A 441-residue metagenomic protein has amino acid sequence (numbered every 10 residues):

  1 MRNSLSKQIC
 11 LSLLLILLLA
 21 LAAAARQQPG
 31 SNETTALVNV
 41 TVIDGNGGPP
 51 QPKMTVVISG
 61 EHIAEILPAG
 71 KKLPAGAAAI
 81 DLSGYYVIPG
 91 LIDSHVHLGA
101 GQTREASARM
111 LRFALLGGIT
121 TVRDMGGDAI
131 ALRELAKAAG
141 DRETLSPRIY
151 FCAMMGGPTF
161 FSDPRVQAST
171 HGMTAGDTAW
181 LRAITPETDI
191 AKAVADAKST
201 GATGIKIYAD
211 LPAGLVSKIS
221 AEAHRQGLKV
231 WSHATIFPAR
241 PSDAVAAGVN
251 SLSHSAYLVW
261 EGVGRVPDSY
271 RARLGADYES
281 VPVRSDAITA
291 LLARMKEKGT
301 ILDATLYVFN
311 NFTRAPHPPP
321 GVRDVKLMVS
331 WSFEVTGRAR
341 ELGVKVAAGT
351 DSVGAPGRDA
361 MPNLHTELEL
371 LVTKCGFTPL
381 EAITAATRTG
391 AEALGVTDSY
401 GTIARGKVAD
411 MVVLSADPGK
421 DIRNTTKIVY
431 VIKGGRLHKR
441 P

Functional and structural regions predicted by a protein language model:
C10-A20: Bacterial N-terminal signal peptides
A20-N32: Bacterial Sec-dependent signal peptides at the C-terminal "C-region" and cleavage site
P29, E33, V42, N46-I88: Histidine-rich, glycine-flanked metal-binding segment
V40, V56, E61, G84 (+13 more regions): Divalent metal-coordination and catalytic microenvironments
L82, Y86-V87, L91-S94, A106-S232 (+3 more regions): Divalent-metal coordination cores built from histidine and acidic residues
T103-E105, R240-V249, G262-D268, L306-P320 (+4 more regions): Histidine/acidic-residue-rich catalytic or RNA/ligand-binding cores of hydrolases and nuclease-related proteins
P320-L414: His/Asp/Glu-enriched, well-ordered alpha-helical/loop segment that forms or immediately abuts the divalent-metal
R388, R405-P441: C-terminal cap of metal-dependent C-N hydrolases
